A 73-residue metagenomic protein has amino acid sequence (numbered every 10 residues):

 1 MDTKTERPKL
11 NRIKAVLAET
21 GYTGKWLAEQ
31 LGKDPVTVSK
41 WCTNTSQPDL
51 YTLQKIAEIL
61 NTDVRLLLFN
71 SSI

Functional and structural regions predicted by a protein language model:
M1-Y22: A short, Lys/Arg-rich alpha-helix, primarily the initiator
G24, P35, L50-L53: Helix-turn-helix DNA-binding elements, focusing on the entry/boundary residues of the two helices that contact DNA
L27-A28: Short alpha-helical "recognition helix" segments of helix-turn-helix
G32-P48: Recognition helix of helix-turn-helix/homeodomain-like DNA-binding domains that insert into the DNA major groove
T45-E58: Short, basic-rich loop-to-helix N-cap that marks the start of a DNA-contacting helix
N61-I73: Short C-terminal boundary/hinge segments that cap the last helix of small helical domains
